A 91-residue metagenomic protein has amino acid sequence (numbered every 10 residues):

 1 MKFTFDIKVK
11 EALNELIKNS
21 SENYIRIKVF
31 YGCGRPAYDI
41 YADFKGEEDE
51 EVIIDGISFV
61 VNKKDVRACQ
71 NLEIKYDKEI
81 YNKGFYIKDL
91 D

Functional and structural regions predicted by a protein language model:
M1-D91: Domain-level signature for proteins that mediate thiol-based redox and metal-cofactor handling
